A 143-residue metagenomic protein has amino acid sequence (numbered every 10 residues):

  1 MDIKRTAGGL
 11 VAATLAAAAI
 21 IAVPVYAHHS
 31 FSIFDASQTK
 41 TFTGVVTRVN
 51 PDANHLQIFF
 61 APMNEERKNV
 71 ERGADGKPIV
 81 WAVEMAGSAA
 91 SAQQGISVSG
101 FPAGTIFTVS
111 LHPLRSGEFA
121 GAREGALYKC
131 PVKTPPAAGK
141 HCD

Functional and structural regions predicted by a protein language model:
M1-T14: Bacterial N-terminal signal peptides that target proteins for export
A16-V25: C-terminal segment of classical bacterial N-terminal signal peptides
V25-K40: Short boundary/loop segments of OB/S1/cold-shock single-stranded nucleic-acid-binding domains
G44-V46: Conserved hydrophobic positions within beta-strands
D52-E66: Short aromatic-glycine-enriched beta-strand elements
G76-I96: Beta-strand/loop nucleic-acid-binding surfaces
A92-V109: Short nucleic-acid-contacting surface segments enriched for D/E, G, S/T with interspersed K/R
L114-D143: OB-fold/S1-family single-stranded nucleic acid-binding modules
